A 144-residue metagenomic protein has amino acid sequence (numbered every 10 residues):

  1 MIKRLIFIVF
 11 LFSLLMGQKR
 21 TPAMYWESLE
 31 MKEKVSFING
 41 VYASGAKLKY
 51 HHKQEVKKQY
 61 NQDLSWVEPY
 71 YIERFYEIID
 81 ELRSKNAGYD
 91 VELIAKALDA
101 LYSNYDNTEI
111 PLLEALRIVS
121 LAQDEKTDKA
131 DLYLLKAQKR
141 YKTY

Functional and structural regions predicted by a protein language model:
I2-G17: Sec-dependent N-terminal signal peptides
L5-F7, F37-Y42, I94, L98: Generic hydrophobic secondary-structure signal
Q18-E68: N-terminal secretory signal peptides
R20, H52-Y144: Compact alpha-helical subdomains of small soluble proteins
